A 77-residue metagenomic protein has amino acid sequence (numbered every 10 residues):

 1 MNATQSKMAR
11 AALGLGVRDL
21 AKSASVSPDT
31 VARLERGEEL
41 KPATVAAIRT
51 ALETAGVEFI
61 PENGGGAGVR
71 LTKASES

Functional and structural regions predicted by a protein language model:
Q5-D19, A74: Short basic helix-loop element that most often maps to the first helix and adjoining turn of HTH DNA-binding modules
S6, L20-A21, V31-L34: Conserved hydrophobic/aromatic packing and binding residues within compact polymer-binding modules
R10, L20, I48-L52: Hydrophobic micro-packing sites on short alpha-helices
V17-R18, G37-E38, G66: A short, glycine- and basic residue-enriched loop/turn that sits immediately adjacent to a domain's principal
D19, L34, K41, T54: Major-groove DNA-recognition helix of helix-turn-helix-type DNA-binding domains
S25, P42-I60: DNA major-groove recognition helix of helix-turn-helix/homeodomain DNA-binding modules
S25-L40: Recognition helix of helix-turn-helix/homeodomain-like DNA-binding domains that insert into the DNA major groove
V57-S77: Helix-turn-helix/homeodomain-like alpha-helical modules used for DNA recognition and transcription-factor dimerization
